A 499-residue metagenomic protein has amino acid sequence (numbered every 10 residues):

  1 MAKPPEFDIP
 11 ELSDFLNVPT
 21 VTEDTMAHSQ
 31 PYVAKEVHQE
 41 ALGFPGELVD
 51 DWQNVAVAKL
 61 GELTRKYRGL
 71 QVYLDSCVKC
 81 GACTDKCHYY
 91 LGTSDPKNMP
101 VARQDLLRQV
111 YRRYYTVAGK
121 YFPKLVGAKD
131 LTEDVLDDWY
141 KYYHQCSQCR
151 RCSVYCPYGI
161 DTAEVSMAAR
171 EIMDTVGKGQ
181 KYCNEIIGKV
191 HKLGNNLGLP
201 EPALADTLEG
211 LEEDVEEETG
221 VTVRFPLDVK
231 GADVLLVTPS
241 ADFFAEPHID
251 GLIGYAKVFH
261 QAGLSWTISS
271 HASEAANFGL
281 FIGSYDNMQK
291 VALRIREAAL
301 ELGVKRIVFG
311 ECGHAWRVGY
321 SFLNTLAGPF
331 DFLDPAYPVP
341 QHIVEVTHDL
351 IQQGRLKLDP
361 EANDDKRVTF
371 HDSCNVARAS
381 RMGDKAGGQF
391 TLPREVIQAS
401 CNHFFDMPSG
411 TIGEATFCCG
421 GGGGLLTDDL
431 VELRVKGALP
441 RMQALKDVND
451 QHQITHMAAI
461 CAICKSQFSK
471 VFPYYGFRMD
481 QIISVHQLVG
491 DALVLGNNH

Functional and structural regions predicted by a protein language model:
M1-Y142: Ferredoxin-type iron-sulfur electron-transfer modules and their immediate structural context
A58, T64-L74, Q104, R108-L326 (+1 more regions): Iron-sulfur-cluster electron-transfer modules
C77-C83, C87, C146-C152, C156 (+4 more regions): Short cysteine clusters
D85-R113, V154-M173, R381-D384, G424-A438 (+1 more regions): Iron-sulfur (Fe-S) cluster-binding segments and ferredoxin-like electron-carrier domains, especially [2Fe-2S]
G159, F243-L333, A377-G388, L392-A399 (+1 more regions): Cofactor-cradling patches in redox/metallo enzymes
D174, I295, T325-L333, T347-N363: Extracytoplasmic substrate-binding proteins
D233-F243, K366-A377, A458: Short hydrophobic beta-strand segments
I343, D349-Q398: C-terminal amphipathic alpha-helical segment
